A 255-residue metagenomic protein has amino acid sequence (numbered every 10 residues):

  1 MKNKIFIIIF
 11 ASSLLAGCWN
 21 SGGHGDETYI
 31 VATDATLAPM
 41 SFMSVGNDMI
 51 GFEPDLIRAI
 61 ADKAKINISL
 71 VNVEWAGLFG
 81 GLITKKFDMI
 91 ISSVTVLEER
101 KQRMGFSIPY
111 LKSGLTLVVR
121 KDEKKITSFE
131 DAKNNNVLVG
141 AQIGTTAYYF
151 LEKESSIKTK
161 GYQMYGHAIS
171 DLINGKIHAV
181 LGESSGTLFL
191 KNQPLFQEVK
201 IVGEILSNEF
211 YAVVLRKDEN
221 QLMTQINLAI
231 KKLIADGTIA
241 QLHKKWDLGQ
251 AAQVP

Functional and structural regions predicted by a protein language model:
L14-G17: C-terminal motif of bacterial Sec signal peptides marking the signal peptidase cleavage site
N20-S21, T146-Y162, I201-V202, I230-P255: Ligand-binding clefts/hinges and TM-proximal coupling segments of bilobed small-molecule sensing domains
H24-S93, Q102: Extracytoplasmic small-molecule ligand-binding "clamshell" domains of the periplasmic binding protein/Venus flytrap
A32-L37, V71-A76, K85-L97, Q142-T145 (+3 more regions): Beta->alpha turn/N-cap motifs
A35, K112-V119, S184, L188-K231 (+1 more regions): Periplasmic-binding protein-like
P54, S69-G80, T127, K160-N174 (+1 more regions): Short helix-initiation/N-cap motifs at beta->coil->alpha
G80, S92-Q102, F150-K153, I173 (+1 more regions): A ligand-binding cleft/hinge motif common to bilobed small-molecule-binding domains
R120-V137: Flexible hinge/capping segments at coil-to-helix
